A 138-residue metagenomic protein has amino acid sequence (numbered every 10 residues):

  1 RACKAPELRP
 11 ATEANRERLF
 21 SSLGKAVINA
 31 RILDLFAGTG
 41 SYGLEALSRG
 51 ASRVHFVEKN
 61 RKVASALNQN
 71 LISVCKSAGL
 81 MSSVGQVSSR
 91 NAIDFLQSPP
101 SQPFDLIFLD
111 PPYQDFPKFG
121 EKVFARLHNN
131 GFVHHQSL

Functional and structural regions predicted by a protein language model:
R1-L138: Class I S-adenosyl-L-methionine-dependent methyltransferase catalytic core
